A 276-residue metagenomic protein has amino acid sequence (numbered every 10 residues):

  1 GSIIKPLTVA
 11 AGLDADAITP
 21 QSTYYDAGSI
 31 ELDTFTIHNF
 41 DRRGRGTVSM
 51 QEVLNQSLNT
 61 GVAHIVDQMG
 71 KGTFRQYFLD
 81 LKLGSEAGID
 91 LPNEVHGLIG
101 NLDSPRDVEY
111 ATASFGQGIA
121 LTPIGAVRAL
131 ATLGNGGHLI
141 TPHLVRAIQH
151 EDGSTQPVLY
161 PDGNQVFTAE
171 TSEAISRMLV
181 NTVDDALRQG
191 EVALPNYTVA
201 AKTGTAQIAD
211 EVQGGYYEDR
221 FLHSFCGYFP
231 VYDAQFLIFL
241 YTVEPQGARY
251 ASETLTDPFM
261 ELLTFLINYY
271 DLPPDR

Functional and structural regions predicted by a protein language model:
G1-S2, L7-T242, A251, L272: Beta-lactam-recognizing serine transpeptidase/beta-lactamase-like catalytic domain environment
S154-P157, T256-R276: Short, gly/Ser/Thr-rich active-site loops of penicillin-recognizing serine hydrolases
E244-Q246: C-terminal soluble interaction/assembly domains
